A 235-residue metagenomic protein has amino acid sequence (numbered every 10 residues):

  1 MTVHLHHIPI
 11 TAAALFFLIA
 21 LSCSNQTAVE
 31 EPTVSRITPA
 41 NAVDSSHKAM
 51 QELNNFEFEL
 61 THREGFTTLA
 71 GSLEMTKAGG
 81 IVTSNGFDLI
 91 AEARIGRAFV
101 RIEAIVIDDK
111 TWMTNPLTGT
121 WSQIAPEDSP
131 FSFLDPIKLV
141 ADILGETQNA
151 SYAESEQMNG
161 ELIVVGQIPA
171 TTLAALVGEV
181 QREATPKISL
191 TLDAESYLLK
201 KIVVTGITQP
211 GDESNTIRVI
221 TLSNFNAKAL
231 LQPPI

Functional and structural regions predicted by a protein language model:
T2, F17-I81, A227-I235: N-terminal leader/targeting segments and the immediate start of mature chains
T2-A12: Bacterial N-terminal signal peptides that target proteins for export
N41-K48, K77-S84, A104, D108-T111 (+2 more regions): Extended lipid/amphipathic-ligand handling interfaces
E52-E59, T83-I90, M158-V165, A174-A175 (+1 more regions): Short, hydrophobic/aromatic-rich segments at coil-to-beta transitions
L60-G65, A91-R94, N115-L117, V203-T208: Beta-turn initiation residues at beta-strand->coil junctions
K77-K138: An acidic-aromatic
T114-L176, V180: Flexible, processing/modification-adjacent segments and terminal tails in exported/periplasmic/extracellular proteins
E161-I235: Gly/Pro-enriched, hydrophobic low-complexity segments that function as extracytoplasmic propeptides/linkers
